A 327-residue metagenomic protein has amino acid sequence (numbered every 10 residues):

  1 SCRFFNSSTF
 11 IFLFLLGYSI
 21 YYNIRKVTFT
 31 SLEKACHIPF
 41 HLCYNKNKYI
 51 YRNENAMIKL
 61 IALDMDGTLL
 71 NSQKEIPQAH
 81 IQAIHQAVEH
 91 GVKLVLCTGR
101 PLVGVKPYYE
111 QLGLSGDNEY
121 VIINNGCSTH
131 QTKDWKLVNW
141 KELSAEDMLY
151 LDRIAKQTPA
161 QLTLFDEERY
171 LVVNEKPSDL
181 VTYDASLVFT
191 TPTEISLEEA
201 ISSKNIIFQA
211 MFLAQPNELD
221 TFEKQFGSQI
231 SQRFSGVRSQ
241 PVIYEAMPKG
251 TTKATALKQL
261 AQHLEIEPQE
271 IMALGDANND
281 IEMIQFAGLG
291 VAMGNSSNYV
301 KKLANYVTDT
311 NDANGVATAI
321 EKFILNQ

Functional and structural regions predicted by a protein language model:
R3-I20: Hydrophobic alpha-helical signal peptides and transmembrane signal-/tail-anchor segments that drive secretory-pathway
T9, T28-T30, A35, A56: Ala/Thr-enriched low-complexity intrinsically disordered regions
M57-L60, P77, E245-Q327: Mg2+-dependent phosphoryl-transfer enzymes with acidic/Ser/Thr/Gly-rich catalytic loops
K59-S72: Asp-based phosphoryl-transfer active-site loop
Q78-D179: Active-site phosphate-binding/coordination module
I154, T158-L274: Conserved acidic, metal-coordinating active-site core of Asp-based, Mg2+-dependent phosphoryl-transfer enzymes
